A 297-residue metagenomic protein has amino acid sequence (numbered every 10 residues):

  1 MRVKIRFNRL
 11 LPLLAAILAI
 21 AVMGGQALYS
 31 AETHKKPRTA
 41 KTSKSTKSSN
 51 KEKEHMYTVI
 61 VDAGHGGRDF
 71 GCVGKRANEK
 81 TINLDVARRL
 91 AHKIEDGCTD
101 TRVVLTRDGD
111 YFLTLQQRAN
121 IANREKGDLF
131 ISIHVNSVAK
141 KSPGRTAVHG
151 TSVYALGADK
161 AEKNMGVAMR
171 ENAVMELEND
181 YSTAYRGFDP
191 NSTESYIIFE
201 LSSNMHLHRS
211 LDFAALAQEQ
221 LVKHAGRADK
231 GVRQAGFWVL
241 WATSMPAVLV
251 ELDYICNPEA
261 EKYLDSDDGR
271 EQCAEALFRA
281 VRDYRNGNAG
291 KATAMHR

Functional and structural regions predicted by a protein language model:
R2-I5, G24, N204: Generic amphipathic alpha-helical segments used as scaffolds and interaction surfaces in large, multi-domain proteins
V3-L14: Bacterial N-terminal signal peptides that target proteins for export
L13-M23: Bacterial N-terminal signal peptides
G25-Y29: Sec/Tat signal peptide C-region and signal peptidase I cleavage site
E32-F188, S203-A215, E271, M295-R297: Catalytic-core regions of hydrolytic enzymes
G71, D189-P190, E194-R297: Active-site-adjacent mobile loop/cap segments within catalytic or ligand-binding domains
